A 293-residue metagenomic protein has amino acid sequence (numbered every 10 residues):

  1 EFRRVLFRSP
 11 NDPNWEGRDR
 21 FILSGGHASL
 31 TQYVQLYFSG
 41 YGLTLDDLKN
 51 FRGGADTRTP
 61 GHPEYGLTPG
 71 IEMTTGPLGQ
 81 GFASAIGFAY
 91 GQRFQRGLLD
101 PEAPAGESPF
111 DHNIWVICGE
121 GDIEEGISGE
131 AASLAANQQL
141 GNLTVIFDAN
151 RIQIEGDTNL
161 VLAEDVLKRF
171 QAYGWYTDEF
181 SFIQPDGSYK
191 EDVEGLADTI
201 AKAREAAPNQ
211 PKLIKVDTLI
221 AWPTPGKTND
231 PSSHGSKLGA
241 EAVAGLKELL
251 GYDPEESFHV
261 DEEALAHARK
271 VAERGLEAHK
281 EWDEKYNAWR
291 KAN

Functional and structural regions predicted by a protein language model:
E1-L6: Short, small-residue-biased leader/transition segments that mark boundaries at the very start of proteins
F7-D19: A non-catalytic alpha/beta surface segment that caps or lines the substrate-entry region of metallo-dependent hydrolase
F7-R8, T31, R58-H62: Secretory-pathway/luminal and periplasmic proteins that interact with or process carbohydrate-rich
P10, L67, M73-A272: Glycine-rich ThDP/TPP pyrophosphate-binding loop and its adjacent helix/strand module within ThDP-dependent enzymes
R20-L23, W115: Short hydrophobic beta-strand segments
H27-L48: Carboxylate/His-rich catalytic cores and anion/metal-binding grooves
L45-L67: Acidic-glycine-rich active-site phosphate/pyrophosphate-binding loop
R269-N293: Hard-cation-handling environments
